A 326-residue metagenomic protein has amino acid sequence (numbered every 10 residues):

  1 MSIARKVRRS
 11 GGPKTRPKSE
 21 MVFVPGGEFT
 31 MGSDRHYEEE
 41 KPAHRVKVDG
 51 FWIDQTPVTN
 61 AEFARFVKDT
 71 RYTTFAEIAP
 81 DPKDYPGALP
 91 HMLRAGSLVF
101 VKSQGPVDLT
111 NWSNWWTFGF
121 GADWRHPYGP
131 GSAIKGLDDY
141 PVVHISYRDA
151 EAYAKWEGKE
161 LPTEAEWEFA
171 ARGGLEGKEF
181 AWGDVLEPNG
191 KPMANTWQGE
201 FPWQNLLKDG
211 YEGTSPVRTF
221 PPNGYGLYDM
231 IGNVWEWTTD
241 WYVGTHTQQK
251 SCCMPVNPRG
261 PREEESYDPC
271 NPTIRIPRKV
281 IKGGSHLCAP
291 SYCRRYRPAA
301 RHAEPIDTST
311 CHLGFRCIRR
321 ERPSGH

Functional and structural regions predicted by a protein language model:
M1-T15: N-terminal pre-domain segments of enzymes
F23-V24, T30, D34-R35, T73 (+4 more regions): Functional-site microenvironments in short loops/helix caps that host divalent-cation chemistry
E38-K41: C-terminal, low-complexity/hydrophilic appendages and adjacent surface loops of extracellular/periplasmic anionic
R45-F51: A short N-terminal beta-strand-loop micro-motif at the entrance of redox/enzyme domains
F51, F66-F75, E157: Short capping motifs at secondary-structure boundaries
D54: An anion-binding catalytic pocket shared by soluble metabolic enzymes
T59: Acidic-aromatic/histidine active-site loop/patch
T310-G325: Short, structured beta-strand segments at or near domain termini in extracellular proteins/domains
